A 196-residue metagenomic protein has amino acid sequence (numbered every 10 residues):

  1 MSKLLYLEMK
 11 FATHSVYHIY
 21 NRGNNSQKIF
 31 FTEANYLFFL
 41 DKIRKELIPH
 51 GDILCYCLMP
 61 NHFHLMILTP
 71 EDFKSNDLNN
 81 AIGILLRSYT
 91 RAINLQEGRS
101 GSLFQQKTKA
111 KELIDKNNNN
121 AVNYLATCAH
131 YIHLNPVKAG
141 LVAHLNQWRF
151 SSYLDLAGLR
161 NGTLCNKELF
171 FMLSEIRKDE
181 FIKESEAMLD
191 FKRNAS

Functional and structural regions predicted by a protein language model:
M1-S15, N21-M59, T69-S196: Short Pro-Cys-Gly-centered "Cys-loop" motif that presents a nucleophilic cysteine in a tight turn
M66: Active-site His/Glu-centered metal-binding helix of metallohydrolases
